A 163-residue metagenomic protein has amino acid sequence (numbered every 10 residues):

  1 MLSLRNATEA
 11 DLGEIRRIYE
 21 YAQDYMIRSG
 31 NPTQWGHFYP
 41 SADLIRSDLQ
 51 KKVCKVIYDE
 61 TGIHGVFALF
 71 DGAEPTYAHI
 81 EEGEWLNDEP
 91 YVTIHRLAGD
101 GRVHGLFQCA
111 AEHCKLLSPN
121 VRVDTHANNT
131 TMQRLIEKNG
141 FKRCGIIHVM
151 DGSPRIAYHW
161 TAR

Functional and structural regions predicted by a protein language model:
S3-R17: A short beta-loop-alpha structural element at the N-terminal edge of CoA-dependent acyl/N-acetyltransferase catalytic
Q23-D43: Conserved GNAT-fold acetyl-CoA-binding loop/helix
D43-V56, A73-P75: A short helix-loop-beta-strand connector motif used in the catalytic cores of GNAT acetyltransferases and, in some
V56, G62-G72: Conserved beta-strand in the GNAT
A68-R102: Conserved acyl-donor/pantetheine-binding loop and adjacent beta-alpha core of acyl/acetyltransferases and related
G99-L116, R134-K138: Conserved acetyl-CoA-binding loop-helix of GNAT-fold acetyltransferases
L116-N128: Conserved GNAT acetyl-CoA-binding A-motif
D124, K142-I156: Conserved catalytic-core motifs of GNAT/GCN5-like acyltransferases
